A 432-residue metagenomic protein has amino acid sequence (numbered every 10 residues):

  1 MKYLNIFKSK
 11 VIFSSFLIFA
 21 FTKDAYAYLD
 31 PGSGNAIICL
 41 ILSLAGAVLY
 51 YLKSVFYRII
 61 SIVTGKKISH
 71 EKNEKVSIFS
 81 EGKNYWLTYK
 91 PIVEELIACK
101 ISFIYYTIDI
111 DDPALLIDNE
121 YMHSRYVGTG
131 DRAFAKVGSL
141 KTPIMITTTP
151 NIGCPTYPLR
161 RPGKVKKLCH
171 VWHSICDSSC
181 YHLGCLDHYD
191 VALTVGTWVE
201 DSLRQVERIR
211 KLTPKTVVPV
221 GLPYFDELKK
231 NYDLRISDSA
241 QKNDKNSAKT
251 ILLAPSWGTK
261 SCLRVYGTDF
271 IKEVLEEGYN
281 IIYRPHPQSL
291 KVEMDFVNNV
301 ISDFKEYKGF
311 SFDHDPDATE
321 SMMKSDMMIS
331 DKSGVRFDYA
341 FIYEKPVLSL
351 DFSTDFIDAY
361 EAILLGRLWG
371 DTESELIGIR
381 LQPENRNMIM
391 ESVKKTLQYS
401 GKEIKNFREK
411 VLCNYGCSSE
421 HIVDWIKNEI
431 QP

Functional and structural regions predicted by a protein language model:
M1-A25: N-terminal secretory/membrane targeting signals
Y28-Y51: Hydrophobic alpha-helical membrane-interaction elements
K75-K230: Active-site and donor-binding regions of nucleotide-sugar-utilizing enzymes
N84-I97, P223-V300, P383-R386, L397-G401 (+1 more regions): Conserved catalytic-core segment of nucleotide-activated headgroup transferases in glycan assembly
S124-G130, F310-H314, L376-R386: Short acidic-hydrophobic, aromatic-tinged amphipathic segments that line or gate anion-handling sites
T129, M294-F337: Donor nucleotide-activated moiety binding/catalytic core segment of transferases that use nucleotide-activated donors
P214, G334-K410: Catalytic binding pocket for nucleotide-activated donors in carbohydrate/polymer assembly enzymes
Y415-P432: C-terminal alpha-helical cap of glycosyltransferases
